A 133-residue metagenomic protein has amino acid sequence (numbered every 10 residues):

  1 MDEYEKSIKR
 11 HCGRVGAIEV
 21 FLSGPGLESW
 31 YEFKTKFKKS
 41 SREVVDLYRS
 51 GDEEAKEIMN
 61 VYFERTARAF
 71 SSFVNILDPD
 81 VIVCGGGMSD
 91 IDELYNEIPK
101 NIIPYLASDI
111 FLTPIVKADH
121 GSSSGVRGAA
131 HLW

Functional and structural regions predicted by a protein language model:
D2-W133: ATP-binding/phosphotransfer module of carbohydrate and carboxylate kinases, centering on a glycine-rich
